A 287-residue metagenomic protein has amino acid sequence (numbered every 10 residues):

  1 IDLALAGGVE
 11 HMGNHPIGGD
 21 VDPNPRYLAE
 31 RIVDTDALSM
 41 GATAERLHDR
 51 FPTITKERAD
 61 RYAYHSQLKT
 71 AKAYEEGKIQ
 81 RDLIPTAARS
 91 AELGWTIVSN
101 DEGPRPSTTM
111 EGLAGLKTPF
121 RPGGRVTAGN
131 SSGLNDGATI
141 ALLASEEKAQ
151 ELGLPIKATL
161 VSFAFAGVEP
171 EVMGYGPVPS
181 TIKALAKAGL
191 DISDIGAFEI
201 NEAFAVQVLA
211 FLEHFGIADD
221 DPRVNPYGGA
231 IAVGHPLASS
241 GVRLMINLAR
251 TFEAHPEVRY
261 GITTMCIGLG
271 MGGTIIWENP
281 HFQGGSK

Functional and structural regions predicted by a protein language model:
I1-L47: Flexible glycine-/small-residue-enriched beta->alpha junction loops that bind anionic phosphate/pyrophosphate groups
I1-V9, P52-K78, A141-E147, P236-E257 (+1 more regions): Active-site-proximal alpha-helical scaffold in enzymes
L3-E10, R58-H65, L83-A88, L154-F165 (+3 more regions): Beta-strand segments within the central parallel beta-sheet cores of soluble alpha/beta enzyme folds
A29-S39, T53, E57-Y64, T127-T139 (+4 more regions): Active-site pocket-shaping loop/turn-to-helix segments
R50, T108-Y175, P179, I246-N247 (+4 more regions): Condensing-enzyme catalytic core mediating Claisen C-C bond formation in acyl metabolism
R50-T53, A149-I156, I182-A197, F215-A218: Phosphate/pyrophosphate-binding loops at sites that engage ATP/ADP/AMP, CoA/4′-phosphopantetheine, polyphosphate
R58-E151, D221-R223: N-terminal extracellular/periplasmic Venus flytrap/periplasmic-binding protein-like
I192, H214, D219-N225, A230-G273: Internal helix-turn-beta structural module
